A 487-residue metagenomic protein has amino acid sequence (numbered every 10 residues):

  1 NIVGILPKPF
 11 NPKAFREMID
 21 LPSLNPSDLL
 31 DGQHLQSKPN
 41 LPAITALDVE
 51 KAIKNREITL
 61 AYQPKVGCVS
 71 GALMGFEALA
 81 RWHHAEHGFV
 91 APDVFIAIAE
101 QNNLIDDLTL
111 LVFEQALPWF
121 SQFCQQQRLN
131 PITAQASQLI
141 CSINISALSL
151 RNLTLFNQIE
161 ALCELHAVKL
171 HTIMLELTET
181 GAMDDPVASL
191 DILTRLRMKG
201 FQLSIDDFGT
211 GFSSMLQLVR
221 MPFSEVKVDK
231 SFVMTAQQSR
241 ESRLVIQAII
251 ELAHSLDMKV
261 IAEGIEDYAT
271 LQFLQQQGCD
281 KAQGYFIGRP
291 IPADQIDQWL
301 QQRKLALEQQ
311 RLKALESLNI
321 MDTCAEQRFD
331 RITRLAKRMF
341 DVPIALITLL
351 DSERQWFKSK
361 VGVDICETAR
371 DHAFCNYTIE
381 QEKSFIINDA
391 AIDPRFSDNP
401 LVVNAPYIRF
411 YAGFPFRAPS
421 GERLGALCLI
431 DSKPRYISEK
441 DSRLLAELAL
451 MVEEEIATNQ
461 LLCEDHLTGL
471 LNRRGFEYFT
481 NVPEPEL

Functional and structural regions predicted by a protein language model:
V3-I19, S146-R151, T172, E176-P186 (+1 more regions): EAL-family c-di-GMP phosphodiesterase catalytic domain
L21-T59, A99-N103, L153-F156, S189-L190 (+2 more regions): C-di-GMP signaling machinery
P22-P26, E50-I53, R473-L487: Short regulatory alpha-helical coupling segments that immediately precede and/or link into cyclic nucleotide signaling
Q33-I98, N130, N144, I205 (+2 more regions): Active-site core of bacterial EAL-family cyclic-dinucleotide phosphodiesterase domains
L60, L203-D207, Q460-T480: Conserved nucleotide-binding and Mg2+-coordinating catalytic segments in signaling enzymes
Y62, R409-A418: A short, aliphatic-rich beta-strand micro-motif
M74, L104-A188, G264: Catalytic core of bacterial c-di-GMP phosphodiesterases, primarily the EAL and HD-GYP domains, capturing alpha-helical
I344, L350-K360, I365-R409: Regulatory sensory and allosteric helical modules in signal-transduction proteins and certain transcription factors
